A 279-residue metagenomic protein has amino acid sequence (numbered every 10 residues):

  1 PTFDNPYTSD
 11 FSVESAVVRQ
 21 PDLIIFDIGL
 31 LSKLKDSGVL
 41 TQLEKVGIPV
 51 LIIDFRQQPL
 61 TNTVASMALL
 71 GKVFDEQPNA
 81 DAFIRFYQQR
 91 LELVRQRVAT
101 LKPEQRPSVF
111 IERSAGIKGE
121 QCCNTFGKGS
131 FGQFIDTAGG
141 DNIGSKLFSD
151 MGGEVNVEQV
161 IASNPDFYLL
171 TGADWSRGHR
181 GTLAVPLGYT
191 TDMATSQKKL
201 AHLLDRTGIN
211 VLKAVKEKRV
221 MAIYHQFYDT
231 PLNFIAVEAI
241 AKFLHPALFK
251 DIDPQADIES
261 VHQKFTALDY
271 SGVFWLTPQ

Functional and structural regions predicted by a protein language model:
P1-R19, L23-K35, V39, I143: A short, structured surface patch at a secondary-structure boundary
F11, G153-Q159, L203-N210: Alpha-helical scaffolding within the catalytic cores of extracellular/periplasmic polymer-degrading hydrolases
V13-V17, G132, V157-E158: Short hydrophobic/charged patches on amphipathic alpha-helices used for structural packing and interfaces
I28-G29, G172-A173, Y224: Short secondary-structure boundary segments
G38-E120, G152, V211-P278: Extracytoplasmic substrate-binding proteins
K128-D150: His/Asp/Glu-enriched short active-site or ligand-binding loop at hydrolase and phosphoryl-transfer sites
I143-E158, N164-T191: Pocket-lining segment of extracytoplasmic ligand-binding domains
R177-K213: C-terminal lobe and pocket-closing loops of periplasmic/extracytoplasmic Venus-flytrap solute-binding proteins
